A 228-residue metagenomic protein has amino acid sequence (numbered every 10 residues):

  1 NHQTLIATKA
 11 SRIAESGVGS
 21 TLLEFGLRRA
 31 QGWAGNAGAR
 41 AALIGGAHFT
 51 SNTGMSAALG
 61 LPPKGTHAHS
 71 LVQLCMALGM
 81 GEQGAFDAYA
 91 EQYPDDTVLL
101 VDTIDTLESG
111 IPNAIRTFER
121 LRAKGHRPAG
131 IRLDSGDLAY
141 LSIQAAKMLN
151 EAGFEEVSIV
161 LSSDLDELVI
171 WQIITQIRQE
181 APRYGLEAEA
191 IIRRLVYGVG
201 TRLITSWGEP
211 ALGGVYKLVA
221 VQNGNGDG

Functional and structural regions predicted by a protein language model:
N1-A152, E167-V169, I177-Q179: Buried, small/hydrophobic-residue-enriched core segments of structured protein domains
E24, L99, L161, Y197-V199: Structural beta-sheet core signal
A129, V157-S158: Short beta-alpha connecting loops at secondary-structure transitions that line or flank enzyme active sites
G136, Q144-V157, L165-G228: Gly/Ser/Thr/Ala-enriched C-terminal appendages of enzymes
